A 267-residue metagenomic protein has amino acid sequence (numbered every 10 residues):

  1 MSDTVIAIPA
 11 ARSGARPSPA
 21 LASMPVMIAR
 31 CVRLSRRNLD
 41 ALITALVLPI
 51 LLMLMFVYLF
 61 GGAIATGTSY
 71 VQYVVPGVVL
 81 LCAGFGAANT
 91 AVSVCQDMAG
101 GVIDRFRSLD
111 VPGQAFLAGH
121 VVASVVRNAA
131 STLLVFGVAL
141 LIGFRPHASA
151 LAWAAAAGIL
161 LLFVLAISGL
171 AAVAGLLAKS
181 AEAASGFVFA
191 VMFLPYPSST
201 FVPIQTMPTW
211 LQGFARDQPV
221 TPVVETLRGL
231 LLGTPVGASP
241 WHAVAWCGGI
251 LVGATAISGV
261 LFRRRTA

Functional and structural regions predicted by a protein language model:
S2-A7, R16-A29, S198-H242: Short hydrophobic, aromatic-rich alpha-helical segments embedded in or entering the lipid bilayer of multi-pass
I8-A20, R30-G100, N128, T132 (+3 more regions): Transmembrane helix-boundary elements of multi-pass transport/secretion proteins, especially ABC-type permease modules
A15-A29, S69-V71, D97-S108, A129-A139 (+1 more regions): Hydrophobic alpha-helical transmembrane segments
F56-A63, G175-D217, T221: Transmembrane helix segments
V57-G62, Q96, R105, L109 (+7 more regions): Transmembrane helix-loop junction
G77-A87, L161, A190-P197, D217: Hydrophobic transmembrane alpha-helices
V94-A123: Helix-loop-helix units of permease transmembrane domains in multi-pass membrane transporters, especially ABC
G113-F189, G237-G259: Alpha-helical transmembrane segments and their short interhelical loops
